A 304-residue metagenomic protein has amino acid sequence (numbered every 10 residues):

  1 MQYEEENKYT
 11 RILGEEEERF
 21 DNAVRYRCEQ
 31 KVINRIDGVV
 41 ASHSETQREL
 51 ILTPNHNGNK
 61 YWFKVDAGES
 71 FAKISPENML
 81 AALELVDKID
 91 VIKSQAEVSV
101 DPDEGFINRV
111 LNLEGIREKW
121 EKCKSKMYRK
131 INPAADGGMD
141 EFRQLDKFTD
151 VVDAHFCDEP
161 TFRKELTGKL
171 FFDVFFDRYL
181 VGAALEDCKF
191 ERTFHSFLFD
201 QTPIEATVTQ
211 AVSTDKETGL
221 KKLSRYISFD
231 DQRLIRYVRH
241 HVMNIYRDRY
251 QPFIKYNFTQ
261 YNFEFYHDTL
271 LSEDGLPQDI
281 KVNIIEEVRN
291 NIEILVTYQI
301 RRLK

Functional and structural regions predicted by a protein language model:
M1-E273, P277-K304: Signature of exported/secreted
